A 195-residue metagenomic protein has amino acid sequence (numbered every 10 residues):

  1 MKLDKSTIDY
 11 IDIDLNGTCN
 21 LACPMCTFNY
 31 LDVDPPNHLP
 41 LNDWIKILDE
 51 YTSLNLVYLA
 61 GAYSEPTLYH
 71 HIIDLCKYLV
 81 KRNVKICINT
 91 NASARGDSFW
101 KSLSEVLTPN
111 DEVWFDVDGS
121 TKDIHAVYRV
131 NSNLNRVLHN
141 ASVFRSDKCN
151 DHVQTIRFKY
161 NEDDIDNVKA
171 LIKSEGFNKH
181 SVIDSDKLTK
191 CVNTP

Functional and structural regions predicted by a protein language model:
M1-E112, D123, V127-H139, L171 (+2 more regions): Conserved alpha-helical substructure of the radical SAM core
I86, A141-D164: Conserved strand-turn element in the central/C-terminal portion of the radical SAM core barrel that lines
S93, S120, R157: Catalytic metal-binding/acid-base residues of hydrolase active sites
F99-S102, I165, V192-P195: Short secondary-structure transition/capping segments
F115-D118: Conserved phosphate-donor/acceptor-positioning beta-strand/loop module used by diverse small-molecule
S132, D163, N178: Conserved acidic-Pro-Pro-aromatic motif
K159-E175: Catalytic cores of alpha/beta
K159-N161, K179-P195: Flexible glycine/acidic-rich beta-alpha junction loops that bind and position SAM and/or redox cofactors in anaerobic
